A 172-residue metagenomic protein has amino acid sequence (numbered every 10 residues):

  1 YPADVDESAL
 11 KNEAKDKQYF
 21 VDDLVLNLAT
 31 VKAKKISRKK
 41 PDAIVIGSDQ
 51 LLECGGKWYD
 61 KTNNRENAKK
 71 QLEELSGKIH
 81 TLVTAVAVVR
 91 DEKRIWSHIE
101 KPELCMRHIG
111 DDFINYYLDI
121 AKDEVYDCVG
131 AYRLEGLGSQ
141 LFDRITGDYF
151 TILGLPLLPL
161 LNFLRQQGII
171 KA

Functional and structural regions predicted by a protein language model:
Y1-E7, A85-K93, D127-S139: Mobile beta-alpha loop/short-helix "lid" or hinge segments that flank ligand
Y1-I44, D112, D119, L158-L161 (+1 more regions): N-terminal polybasic phosphate/anion-binding patch
F20, A43, Q50-H80, M106: Active-site-adjacent loop/tail segments of enzyme domains
A29, D49, A68, V86 (+1 more regions): Residue-level signal for inorganic ion chemistry
A43-I44, H80-T81, A85-A87, Q140: Structural motif
E53, A87-R90, R107, R144: Short beta-strand-to-turn element immediately C-terminal to the catalytic PLP-Schiff-base lysine in fold type I
A68, K78, K101-A172: GST superfamily/GST-like fold recognition
Q71-E73, A85-S97, K101-P102: Anionic-ligand binding region
